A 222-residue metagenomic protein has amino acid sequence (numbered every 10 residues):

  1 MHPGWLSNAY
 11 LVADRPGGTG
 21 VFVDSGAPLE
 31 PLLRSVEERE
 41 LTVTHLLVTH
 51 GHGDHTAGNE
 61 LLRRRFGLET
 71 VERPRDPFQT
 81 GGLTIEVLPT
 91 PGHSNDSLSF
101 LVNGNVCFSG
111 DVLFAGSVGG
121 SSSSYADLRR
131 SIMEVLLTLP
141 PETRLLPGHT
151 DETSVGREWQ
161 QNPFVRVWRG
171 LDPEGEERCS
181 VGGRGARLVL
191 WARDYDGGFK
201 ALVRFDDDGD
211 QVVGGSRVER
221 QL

Functional and structural regions predicted by a protein language model:
M1-R39, S99-G110, G116: Conserved beta-strand hairpin/beta-sheet module of binuclear metal-dependent hydrolase folds, prominently
L11, P77-V102, C107: Core dinuclear metal-dependent hydrolase active-site scaffold
V12, D24, H50, L62 (+5 more regions): Divalent metal-coordination and catalytic microenvironments
G20, L46, T84, V106-C107 (+1 more regions): Hydrophobic "anchor" residues on beta-strands that sit immediately upstream of conserved functional sites
L29-E72: Active-site metal-binding motif and surrounding structural segment of the metallo-beta-lactamase
L46-T56, L88-S97, L145-E152: Histidine-centered catalytic micro-motifs
A115-S122: A short acidic, helix-capping loop that chelates divalent metal ions and anchors anionic groups
R130-R144, T150-L222: Accessory terminal helices/loops
